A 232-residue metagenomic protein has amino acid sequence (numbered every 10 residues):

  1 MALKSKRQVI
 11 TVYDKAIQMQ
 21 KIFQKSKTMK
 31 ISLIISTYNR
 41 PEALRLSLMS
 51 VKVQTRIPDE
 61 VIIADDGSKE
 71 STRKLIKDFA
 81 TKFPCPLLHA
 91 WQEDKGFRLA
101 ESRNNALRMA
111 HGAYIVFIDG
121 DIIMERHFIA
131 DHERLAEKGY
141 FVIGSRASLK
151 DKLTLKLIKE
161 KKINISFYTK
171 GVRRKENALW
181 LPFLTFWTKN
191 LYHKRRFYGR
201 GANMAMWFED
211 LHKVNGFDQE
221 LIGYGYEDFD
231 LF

Functional and structural regions predicted by a protein language model:
K30-S32, E60, D230: Cell-envelope/extracellular polymer assembly enzymes that use nucleotide-activated donors
R40-V53: Short, well-formed alpha-helical segments that are part of the catalytic scaffolds of diverse glycosyltransferases
S50, I57, D65-I76, G96 (+1 more regions): A conserved acidic beta->alpha catalytic loop
E93-A110, H127: Glycine-rich, basic loop-to-helix element that forms the pyrophosphate-binding segment of sugar-nucleotide handling
I115: Short aromatic/hydrophobic "clamp" motif used to bind/position activated sugar donors
H127-Y168: Conserved donor NDP-sugar-binding/catalytic core segment of glycosyltransferases
K150, K162-R196: Short, flexible, basic/aromatic active-site loop/helix in glycosyltransferases
Y224-D230: Acidic donor-binding loop at a coil-to-helix junction in glycosyltransferase catalytic cores that engages
